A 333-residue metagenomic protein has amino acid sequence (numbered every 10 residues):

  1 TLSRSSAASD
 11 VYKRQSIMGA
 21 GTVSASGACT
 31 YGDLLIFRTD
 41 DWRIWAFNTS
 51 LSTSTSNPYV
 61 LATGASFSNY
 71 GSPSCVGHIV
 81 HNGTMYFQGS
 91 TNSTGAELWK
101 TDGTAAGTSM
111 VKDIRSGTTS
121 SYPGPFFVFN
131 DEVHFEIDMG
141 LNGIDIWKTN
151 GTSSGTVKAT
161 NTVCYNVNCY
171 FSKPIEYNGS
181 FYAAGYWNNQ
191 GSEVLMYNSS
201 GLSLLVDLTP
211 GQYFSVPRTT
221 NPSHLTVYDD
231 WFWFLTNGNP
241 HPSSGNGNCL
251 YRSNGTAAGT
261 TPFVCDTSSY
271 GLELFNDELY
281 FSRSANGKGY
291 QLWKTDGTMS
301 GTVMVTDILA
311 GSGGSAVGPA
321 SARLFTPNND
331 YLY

Functional and structural regions predicted by a protein language model:
S6-Y333: Feature 14080 marks short, conserved micro-sites in well-ordered regions that are central to protein function
